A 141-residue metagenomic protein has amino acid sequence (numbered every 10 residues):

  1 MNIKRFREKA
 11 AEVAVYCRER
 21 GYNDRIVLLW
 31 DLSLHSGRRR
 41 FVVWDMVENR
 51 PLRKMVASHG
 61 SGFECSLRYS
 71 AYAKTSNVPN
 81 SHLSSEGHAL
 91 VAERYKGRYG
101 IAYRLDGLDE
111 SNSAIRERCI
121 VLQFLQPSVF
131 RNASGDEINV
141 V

Functional and structural regions predicted by a protein language model:
M1-V140: Cell wall/extracellular polymer interaction/catalysis modules
